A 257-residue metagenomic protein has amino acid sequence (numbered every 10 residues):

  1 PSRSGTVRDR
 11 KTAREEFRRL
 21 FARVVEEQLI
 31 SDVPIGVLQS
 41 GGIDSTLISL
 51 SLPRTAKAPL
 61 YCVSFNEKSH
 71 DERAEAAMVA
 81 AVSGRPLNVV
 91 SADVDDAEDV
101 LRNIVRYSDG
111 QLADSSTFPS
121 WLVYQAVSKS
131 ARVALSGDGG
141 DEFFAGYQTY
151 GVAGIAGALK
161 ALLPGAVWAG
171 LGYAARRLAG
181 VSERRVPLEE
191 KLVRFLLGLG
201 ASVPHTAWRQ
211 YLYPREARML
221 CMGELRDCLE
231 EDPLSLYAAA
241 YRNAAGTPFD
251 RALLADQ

Functional and structural regions predicted by a protein language model:
S2-G246: ATP-dependent adenylate-handling active sites, centered on carboxylate activation for C-N bond formation
R242-Q257: Short, intrinsically disordered, charge-balanced linker/junction segments flanking boundaries in proteins
